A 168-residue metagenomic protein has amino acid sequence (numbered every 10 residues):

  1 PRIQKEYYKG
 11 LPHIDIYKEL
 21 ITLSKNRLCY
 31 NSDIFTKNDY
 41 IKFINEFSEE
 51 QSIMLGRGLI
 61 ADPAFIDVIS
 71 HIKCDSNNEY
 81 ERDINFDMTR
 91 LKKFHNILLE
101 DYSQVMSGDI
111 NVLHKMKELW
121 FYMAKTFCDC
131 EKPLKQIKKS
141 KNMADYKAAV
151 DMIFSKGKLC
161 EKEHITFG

Functional and structural regions predicted by a protein language model:
P1-I3, S32: Short, structured patches in soluble enzyme cores that scaffold and shape functional sites
I3-G10: Short, small-residue-enriched loops and turns at beta-alpha junctions that line or gate enzyme active sites
Y8, D15-Y30, I34-G168: Alpha/beta catalytic cores of nucleotide-metabolism and tRNA/nucleoside-modifying enzymes
